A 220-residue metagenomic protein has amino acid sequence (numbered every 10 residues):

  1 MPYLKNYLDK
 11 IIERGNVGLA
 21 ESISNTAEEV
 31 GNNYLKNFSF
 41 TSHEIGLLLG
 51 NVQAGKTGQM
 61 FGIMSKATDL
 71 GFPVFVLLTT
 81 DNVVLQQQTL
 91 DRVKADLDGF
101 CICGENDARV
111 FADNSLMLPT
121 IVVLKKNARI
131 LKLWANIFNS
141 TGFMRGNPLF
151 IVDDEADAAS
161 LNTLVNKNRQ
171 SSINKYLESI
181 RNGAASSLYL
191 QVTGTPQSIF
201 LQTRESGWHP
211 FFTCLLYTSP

Functional and structural regions predicted by a protein language model:
G15-G46: Conserved pre-motif I regulatory segment
V52, I180-L201: Conserved helicase ATPase motor motifs in RecA-like P-loop NTPase domains
K56: Conserved lysine of the Walker
Q59: Hydrophobic positions on the alpha1 helix immediately C-terminal to the Walker A/P-loop
V74-K94: Conserved Walker A/P-loop ATP-binding site and its immediately adjacent core in helicase/helicase-like ATPase domains
F111, L118-N147, L161-N162, N166-Y176: Conserved RecA-like ASCE ATPase "motif II neighborhood" in helicase/translocase motors
E155: Walker B catalytic acidic pair
Y217-P220: Conserved small/polar residues in nucleotide/adenosyl-binding loops
